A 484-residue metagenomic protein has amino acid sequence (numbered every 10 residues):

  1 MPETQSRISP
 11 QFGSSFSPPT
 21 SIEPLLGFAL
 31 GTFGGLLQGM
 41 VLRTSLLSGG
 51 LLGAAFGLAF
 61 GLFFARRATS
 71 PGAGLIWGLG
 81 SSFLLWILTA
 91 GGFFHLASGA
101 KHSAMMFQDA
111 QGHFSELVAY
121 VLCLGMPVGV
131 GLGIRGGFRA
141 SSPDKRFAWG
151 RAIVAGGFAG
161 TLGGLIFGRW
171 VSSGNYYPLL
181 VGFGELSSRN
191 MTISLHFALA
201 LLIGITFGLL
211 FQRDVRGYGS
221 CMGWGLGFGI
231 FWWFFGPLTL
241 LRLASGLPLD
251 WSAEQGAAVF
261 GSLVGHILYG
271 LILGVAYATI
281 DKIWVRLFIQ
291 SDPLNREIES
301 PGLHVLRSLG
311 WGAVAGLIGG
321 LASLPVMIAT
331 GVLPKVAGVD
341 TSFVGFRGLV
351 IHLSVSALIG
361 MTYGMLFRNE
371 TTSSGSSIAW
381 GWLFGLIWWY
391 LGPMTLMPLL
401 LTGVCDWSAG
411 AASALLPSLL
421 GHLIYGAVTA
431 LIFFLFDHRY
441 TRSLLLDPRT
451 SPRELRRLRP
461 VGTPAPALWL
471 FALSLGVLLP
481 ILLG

Functional and structural regions predicted by a protein language model:
P2-G484: Juxtamembrane/disordered regions of integral membrane proteins
